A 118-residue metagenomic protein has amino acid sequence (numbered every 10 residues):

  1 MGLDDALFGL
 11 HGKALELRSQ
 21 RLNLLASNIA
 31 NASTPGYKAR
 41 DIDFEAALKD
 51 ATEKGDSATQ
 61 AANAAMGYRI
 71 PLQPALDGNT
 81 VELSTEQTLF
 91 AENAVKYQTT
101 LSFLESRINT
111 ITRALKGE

Functional and structural regions predicted by a protein language model:
M1-E118: Amphipathic alpha-helical polymerization modules
